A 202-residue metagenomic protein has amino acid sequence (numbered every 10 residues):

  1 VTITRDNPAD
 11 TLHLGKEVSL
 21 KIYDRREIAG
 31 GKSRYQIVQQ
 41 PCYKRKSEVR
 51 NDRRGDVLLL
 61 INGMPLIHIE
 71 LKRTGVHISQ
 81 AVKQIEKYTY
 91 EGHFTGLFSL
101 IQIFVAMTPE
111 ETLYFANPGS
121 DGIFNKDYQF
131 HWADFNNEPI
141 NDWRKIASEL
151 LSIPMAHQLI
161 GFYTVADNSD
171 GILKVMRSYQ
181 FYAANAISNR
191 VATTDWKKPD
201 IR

Functional and structural regions predicted by a protein language model:
V1-R202: ATP-dependent helicase/translocase motor core
